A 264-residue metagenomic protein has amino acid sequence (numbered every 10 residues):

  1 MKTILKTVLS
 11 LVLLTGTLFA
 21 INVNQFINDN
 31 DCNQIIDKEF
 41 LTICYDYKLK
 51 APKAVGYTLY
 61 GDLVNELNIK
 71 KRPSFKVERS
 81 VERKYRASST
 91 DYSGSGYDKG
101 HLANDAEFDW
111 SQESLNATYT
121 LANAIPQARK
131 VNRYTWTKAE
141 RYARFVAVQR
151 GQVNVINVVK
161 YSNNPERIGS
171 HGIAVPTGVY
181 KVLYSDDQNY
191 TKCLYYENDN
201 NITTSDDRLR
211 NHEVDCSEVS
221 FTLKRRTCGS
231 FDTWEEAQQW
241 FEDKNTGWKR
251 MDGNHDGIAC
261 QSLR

Functional and structural regions predicted by a protein language model:
K2-S10: Sec-dependent signal peptide recognition, specifically the positively charged N-region followed immediately by
L9, L13-T17: Hydrophobic core
L18-N22: Boundary at the C-terminal end of the N-terminal hydrophobic targeting segment
D31-N33, F40-Y45, S170-H171, Y180-Y184: Short, surface-exposed beta-strand/loop micro-motifs that present aromatic residues
I35, N116-T120, V131, A174 (+3 more regions): Extracytoplasmic/periplasmic, Sec-exported soluble proteins
I35-D98: Short, His- and charge-rich active-site/binding loops that engage polyanionic ligands
R79-T222: Domain-level detector of nuclease and nuclease-like folds in predominantly extracellular/periplasmic contexts
T222-H255, C260-R264: Calcium-binding acidic motifs and repeat modules
